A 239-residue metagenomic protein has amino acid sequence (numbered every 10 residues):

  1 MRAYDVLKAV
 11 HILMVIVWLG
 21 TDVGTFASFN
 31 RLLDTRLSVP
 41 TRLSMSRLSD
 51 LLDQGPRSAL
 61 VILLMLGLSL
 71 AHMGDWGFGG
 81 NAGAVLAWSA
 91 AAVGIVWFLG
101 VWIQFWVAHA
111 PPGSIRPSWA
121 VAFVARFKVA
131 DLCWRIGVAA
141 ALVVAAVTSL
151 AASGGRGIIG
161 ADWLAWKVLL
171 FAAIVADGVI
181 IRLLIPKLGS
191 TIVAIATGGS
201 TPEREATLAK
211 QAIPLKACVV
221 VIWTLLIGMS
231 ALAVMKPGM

Functional and structural regions predicted by a protein language model:
M1-M239: Polytopic transmembrane helical bundles with strong interfacial aromatic enrichment
